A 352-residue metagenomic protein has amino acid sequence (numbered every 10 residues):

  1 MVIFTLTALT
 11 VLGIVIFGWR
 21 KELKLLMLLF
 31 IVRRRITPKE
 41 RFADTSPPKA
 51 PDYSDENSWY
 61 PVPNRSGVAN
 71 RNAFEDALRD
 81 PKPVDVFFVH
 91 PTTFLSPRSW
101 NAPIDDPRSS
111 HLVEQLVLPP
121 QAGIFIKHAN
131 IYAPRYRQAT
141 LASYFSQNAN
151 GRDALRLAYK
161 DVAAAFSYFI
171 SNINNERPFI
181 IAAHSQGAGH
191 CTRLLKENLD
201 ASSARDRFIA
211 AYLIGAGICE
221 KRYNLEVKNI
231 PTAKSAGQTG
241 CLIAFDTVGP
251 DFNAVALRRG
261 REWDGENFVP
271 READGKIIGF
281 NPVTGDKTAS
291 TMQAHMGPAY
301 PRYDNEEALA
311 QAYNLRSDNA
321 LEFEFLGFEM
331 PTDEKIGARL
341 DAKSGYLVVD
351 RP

Functional and structural regions predicted by a protein language model:
M1-L6: Feature marks short, highly hydrophobic, charge-poor N-terminal signal-anchor/signal peptide-like helices that anchor
T7-D76: Basic, amphipathic N-terminal segments that precede the first structured/catalytic domain
E22, A163-E176, E197-P352: Surface cap/lid and interfacial helix-loop subdomains adjacent to catalytic sites that gate substrate access
K24-D44, P48-P51, F88-P178, Y346-P352: Active-site catalytic motif of lipid deacylating hydrolases and related acyltransferases
L78-V84: Proline/glycine-enriched tight loop/beta-turn segments at coil->beta junctions that connect or precede beta-strands
D85-F88, Y132-R135, I180, A210-L213 (+1 more regions): Structural recognition of the beta-strand scaffold that forms the well-ordered cores of secreted hydrolase catalytic
L118, H190-L199: Short, well-ordered amphipathic alpha-helices
A183-G187, C191: Gly/Ala-rich beta-loop-alpha elbow adjacent to hydrolase catalytic centers
